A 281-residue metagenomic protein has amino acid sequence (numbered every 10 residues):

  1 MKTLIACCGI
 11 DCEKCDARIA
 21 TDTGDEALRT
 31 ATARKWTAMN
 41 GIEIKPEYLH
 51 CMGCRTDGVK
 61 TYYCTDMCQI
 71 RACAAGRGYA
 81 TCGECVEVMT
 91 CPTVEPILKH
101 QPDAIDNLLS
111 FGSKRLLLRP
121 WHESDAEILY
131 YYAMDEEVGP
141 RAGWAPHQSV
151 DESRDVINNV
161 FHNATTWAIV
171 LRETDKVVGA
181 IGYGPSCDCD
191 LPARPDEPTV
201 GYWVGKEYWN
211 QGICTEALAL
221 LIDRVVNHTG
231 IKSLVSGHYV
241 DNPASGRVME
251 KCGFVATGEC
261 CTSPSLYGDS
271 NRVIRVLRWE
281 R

Functional and structural regions predicted by a protein language model:
M1-G112: Cysteine-centered metal-binding/redox modules
A6, H147-R154, P243-G246: An alpha-helix initiation/capping motif
A74-G76, N159, T174: Short, charge-rich binding segments
L109-G139, T166, V170-R281: Acyl-donor (CoA/ACP) binding surface of acyl/acetyltransferases
E137-N158: Conserved GNAT-fold acetyl-CoA-binding loop/helix
